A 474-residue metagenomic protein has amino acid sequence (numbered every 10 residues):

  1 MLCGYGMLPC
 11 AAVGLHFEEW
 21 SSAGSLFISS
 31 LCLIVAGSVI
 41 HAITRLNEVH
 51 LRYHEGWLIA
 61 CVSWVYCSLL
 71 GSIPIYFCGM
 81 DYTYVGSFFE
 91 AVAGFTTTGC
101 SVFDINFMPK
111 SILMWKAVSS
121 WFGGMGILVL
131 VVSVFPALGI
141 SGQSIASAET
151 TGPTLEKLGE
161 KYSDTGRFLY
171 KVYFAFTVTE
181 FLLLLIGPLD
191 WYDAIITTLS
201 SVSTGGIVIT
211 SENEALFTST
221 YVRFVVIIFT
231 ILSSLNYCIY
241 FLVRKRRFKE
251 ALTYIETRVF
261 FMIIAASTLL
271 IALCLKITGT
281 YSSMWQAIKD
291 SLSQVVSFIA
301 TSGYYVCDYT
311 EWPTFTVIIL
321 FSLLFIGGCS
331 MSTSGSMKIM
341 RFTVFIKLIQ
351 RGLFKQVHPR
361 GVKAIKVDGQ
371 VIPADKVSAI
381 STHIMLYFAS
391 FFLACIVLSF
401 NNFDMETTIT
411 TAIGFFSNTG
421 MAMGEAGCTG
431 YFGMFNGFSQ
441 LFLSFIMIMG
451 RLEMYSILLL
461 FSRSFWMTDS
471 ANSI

Functional and structural regions predicted by a protein language model:
M1-I474: Membrane-proximal intracellular helices of multi-pass ion channels
